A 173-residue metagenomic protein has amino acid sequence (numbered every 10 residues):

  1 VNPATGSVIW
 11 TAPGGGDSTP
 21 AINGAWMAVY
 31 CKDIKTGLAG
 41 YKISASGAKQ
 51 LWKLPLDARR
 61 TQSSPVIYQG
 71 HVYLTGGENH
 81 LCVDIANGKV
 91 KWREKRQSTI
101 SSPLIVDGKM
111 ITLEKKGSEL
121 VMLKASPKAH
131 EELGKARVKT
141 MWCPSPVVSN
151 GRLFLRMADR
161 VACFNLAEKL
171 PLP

Functional and structural regions predicted by a protein language model:
V1-P173: Noncatalytic, solvent-exposed loop/strand surfaces of beta-propeller-type extracellular/periplasmic domains
